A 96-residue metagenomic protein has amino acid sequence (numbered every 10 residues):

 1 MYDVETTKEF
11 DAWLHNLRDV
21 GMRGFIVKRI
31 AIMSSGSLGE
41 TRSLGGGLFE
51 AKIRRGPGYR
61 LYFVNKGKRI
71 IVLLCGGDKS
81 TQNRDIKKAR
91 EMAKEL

Functional and structural regions predicted by a protein language model:
M1-V4, A12, V20-R23, L38 (+2 more regions): Enriched for short, Lys/Arg-rich terminal
T7: Residue-level signal for threonine
D11-H15, V27: Generic detector of well-ordered alpha-helical segments enriched in charged/polar residues, highlighting helical
K28-R55: A short, surface-exposed loop/turn module that caps and links secondary-structure elements
